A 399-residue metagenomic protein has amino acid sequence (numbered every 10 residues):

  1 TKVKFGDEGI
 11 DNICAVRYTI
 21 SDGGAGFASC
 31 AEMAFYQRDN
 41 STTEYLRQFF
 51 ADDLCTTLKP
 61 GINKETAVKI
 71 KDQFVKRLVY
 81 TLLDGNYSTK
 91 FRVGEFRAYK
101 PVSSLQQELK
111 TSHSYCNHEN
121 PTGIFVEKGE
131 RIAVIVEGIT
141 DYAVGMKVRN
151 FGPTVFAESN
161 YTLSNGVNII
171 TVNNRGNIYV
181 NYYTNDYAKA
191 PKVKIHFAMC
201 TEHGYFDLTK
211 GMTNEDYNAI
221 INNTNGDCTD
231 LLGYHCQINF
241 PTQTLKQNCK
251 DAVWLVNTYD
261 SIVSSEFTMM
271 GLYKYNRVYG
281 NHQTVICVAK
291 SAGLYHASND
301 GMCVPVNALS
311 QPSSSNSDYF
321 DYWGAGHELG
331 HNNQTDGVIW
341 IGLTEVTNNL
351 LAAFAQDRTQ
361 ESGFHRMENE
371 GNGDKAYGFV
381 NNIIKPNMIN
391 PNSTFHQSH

Functional and structural regions predicted by a protein language model:
T1-E44: Aromatic, loop-rich ligand-recognition surfaces of beta-strand-rich domains
G9, I20-D22, G138, T184 (+1 more regions): A mature extracytoplasmic/lumenal domain signature
G9-N12, G26, E127, T171 (+1 more regions): Extracytoplasmic/secreted proteins and extracellular or luminal domains
N12, G26-A31, E130, G176 (+4 more regions): Residues that flank catalytic or metal-binding motifs in active/ligand-binding sites
C14-V16, A31, I132, I178 (+4 more regions): Residue-level detector of short, conserved catalytic/binding motifs and their immediate flanks
D39-E44, H196-D230: Low-complexity, Pro/Ser/Thr- and charge-rich linker/hinge segments at domain boundaries
T42-D207: Beta-strand-enriched, solvent-exposed domains that form extended recognition/catalytic surfaces
N218-I220, D227-H399: Catalytic cores of extracellular degradative/oxidative enzymes
